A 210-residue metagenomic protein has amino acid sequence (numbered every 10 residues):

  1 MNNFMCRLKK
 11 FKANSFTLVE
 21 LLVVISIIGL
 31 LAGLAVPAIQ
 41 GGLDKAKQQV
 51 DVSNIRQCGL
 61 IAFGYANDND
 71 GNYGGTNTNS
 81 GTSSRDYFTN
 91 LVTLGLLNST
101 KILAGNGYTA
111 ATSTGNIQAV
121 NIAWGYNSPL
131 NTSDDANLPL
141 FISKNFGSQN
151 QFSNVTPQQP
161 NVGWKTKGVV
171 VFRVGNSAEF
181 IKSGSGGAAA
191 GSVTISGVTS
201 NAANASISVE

Functional and structural regions predicted by a protein language model:
N2-S53: Amphipathic alpha-helical segments typified by the pilin-like N-terminal helix that continues immediately C-terminal
G33, P37-N90, S208: Conserved hydrophobic/amphipathic alpha-helical signal-anchor segments
A35, D51, Y73-T76, K101-G107 (+2 more regions): A structural signal for short, well-ordered beta-strand segments and their strand-loop junctions that often border
V52-I55, A62, F88, T100-I102 (+3 more regions): Extracellular structured ligand-interaction cores
S80-G81, Y108-T112, N131, K144-S148 (+2 more regions): Short, solvent-exposed loop/turn segments at secondary-structure junctions
V92-Q151: Acidic, glycine-rich loop-and-strand cores that form catalytic or ligand-binding grooves in diverse globular domains
S148-E210: C-terminal accessory segments of extracellular proteins
